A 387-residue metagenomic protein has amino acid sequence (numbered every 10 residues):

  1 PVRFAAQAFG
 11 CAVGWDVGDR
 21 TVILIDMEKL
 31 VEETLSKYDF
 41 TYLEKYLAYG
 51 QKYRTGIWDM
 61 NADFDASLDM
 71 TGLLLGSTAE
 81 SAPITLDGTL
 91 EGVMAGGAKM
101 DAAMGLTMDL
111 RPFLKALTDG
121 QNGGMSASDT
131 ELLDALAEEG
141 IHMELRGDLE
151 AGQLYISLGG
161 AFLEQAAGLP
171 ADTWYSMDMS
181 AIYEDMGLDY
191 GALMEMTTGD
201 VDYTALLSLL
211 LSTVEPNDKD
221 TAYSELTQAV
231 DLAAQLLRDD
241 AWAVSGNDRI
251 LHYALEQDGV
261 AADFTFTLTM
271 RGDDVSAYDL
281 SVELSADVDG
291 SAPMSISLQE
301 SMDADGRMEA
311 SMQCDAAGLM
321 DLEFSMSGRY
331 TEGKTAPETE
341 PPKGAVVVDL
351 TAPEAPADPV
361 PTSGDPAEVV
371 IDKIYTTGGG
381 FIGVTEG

Functional and structural regions predicted by a protein language model:
A6-Q7, C11-R20, I25-G387: Subset-of-secretome marker
